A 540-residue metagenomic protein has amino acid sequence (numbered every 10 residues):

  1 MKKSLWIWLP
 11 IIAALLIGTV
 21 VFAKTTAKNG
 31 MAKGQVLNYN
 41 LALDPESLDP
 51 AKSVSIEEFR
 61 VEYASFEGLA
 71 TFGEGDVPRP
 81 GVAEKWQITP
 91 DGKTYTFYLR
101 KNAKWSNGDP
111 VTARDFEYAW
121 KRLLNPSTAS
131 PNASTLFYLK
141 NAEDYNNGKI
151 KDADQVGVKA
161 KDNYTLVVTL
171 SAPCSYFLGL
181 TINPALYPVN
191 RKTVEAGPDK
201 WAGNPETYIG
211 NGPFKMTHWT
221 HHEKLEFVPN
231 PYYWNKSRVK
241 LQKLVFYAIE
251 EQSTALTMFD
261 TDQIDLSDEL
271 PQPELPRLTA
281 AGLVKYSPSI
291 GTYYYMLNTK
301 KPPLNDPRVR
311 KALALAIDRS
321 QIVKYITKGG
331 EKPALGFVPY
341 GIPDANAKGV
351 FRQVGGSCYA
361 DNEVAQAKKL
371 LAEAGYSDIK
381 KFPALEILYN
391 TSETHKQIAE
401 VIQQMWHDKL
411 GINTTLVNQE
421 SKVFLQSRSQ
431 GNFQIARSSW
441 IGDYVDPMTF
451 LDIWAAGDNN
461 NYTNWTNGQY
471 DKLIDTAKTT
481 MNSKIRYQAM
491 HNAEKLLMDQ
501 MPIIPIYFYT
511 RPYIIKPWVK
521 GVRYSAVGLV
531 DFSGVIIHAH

Functional and structural regions predicted by a protein language model:
K24, K159, V323, C358-D361 (+3 more regions): Extracytoplasmic/peripheral linker and loop segments enriched in polar/acidic and small residues with frequent Thr/Pro
Y39, G108, D265-L266, Q404-A455 (+1 more regions): Periplasmic binding protein-like
N40-P90, I209-G210: N-terminal lobe/hinge region of extracytoplasmic solute-binding protein
E84-N132, V167, T261, P303: Aromatic- and charge-enriched surface segment that lines or borders ligand/interaction sites
A142, A153-Q155, K159, N163-Y164 (+4 more regions): Gly/Pro-rich hinge or "lid" segments in bacterial periplasmic/extracellular proteins
T217-V228, V245-K301, K324-Y325, P333: Extracellular/periplasmic solute-recognition and catalytic clefts
K332-E373, S392-Q397: Structural transition elements
Y513-H540: Long beta-strand-rich cores associated with HINT superfamily self-processing modules
